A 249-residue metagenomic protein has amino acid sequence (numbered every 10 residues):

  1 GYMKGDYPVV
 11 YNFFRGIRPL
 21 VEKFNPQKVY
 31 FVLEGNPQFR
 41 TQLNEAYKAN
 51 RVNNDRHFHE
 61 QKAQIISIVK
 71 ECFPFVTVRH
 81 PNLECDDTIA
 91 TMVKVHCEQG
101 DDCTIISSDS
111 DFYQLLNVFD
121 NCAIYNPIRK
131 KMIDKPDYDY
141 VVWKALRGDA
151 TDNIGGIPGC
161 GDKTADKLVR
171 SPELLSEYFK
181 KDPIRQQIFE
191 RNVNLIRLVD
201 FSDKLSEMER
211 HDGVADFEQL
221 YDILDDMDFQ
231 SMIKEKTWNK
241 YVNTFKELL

Functional and structural regions predicted by a protein language model:
G1-I68: Domain-level signal for Mg2+-assisted phosphodiester chemistry and nucleotide/NA-binding surfaces in nucleic-acid
N50-M232, L248: Extended two-metal-dependent nuclease catalytic cores across DNA- and RNA-processing enzymes
W238-L249: Short, amphipathic C-terminal "tail helix"
